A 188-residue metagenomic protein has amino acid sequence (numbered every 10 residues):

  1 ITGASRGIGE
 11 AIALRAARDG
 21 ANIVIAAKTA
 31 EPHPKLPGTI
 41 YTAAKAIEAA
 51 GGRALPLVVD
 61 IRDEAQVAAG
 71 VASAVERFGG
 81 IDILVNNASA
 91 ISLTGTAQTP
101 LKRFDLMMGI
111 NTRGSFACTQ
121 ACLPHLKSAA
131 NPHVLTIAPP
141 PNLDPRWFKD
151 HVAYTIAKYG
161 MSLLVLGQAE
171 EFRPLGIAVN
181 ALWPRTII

Functional and structural regions predicted by a protein language model:
I1-F78, I91-S92, K102: Short-chain dehydrogenase/reductase
I1-T2, N86-S89, P132-P139, A178-W183: Structural signature of the Rossmann-like NAD(P)-dependent dehydrogenase/reductase core
D19, R77-F78, T94-G95, A121-A130 (+2 more regions): A short helix-coil junction within the Rossmann-fold of NAD(P)-dependent oxidoreductases
D82-I83: Short SAM/SAH-binding signature in class I
G95-T96, P100-D105: Substrate-binding pocket helix/loop in short-chain dehydrogenase/reductase
T119-Q120, L166: A short, exposed helix-loop element centered on a Lys and neighboring polar residues
K127, H133-P174, R185-I188: Catalytic loop of short-chain dehydrogenase/reductase
